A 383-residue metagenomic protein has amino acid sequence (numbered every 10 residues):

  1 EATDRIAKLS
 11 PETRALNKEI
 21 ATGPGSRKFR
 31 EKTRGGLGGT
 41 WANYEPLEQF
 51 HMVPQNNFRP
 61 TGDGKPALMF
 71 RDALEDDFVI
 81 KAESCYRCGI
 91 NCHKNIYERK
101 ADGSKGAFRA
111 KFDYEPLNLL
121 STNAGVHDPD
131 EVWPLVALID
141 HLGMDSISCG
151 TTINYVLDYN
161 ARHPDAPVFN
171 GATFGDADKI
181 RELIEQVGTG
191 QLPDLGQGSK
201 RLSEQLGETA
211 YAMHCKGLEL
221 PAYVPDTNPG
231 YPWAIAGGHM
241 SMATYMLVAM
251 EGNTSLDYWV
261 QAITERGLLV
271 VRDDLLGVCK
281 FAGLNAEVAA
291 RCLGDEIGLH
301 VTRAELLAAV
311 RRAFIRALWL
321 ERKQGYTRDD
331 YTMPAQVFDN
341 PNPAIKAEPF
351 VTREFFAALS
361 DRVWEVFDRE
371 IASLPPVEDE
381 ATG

Functional and structural regions predicted by a protein language model:
E1-G383: Extended C-terminal regions of large enzymes
